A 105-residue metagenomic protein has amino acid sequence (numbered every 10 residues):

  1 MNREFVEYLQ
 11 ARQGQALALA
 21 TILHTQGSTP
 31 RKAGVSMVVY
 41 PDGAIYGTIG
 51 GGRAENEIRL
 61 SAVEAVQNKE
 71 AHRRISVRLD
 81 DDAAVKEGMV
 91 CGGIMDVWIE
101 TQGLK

Functional and structural regions predicted by a protein language model:
M1-K105: Segments forming oxygen-rich coordination pockets for charged ligands
